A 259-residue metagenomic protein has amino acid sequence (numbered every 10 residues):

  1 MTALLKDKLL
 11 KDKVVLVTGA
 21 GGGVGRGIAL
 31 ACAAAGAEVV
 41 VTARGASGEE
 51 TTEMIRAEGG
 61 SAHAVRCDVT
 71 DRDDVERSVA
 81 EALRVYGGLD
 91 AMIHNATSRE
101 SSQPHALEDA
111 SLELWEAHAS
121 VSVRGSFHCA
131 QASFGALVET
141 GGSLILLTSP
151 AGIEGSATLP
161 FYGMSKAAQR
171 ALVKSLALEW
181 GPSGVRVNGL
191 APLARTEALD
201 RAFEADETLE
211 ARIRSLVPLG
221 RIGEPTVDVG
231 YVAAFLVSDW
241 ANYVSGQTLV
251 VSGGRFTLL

Functional and structural regions predicted by a protein language model:
T2-L5, R99, P104, E154 (+3 more regions): Short C-terminal tail/terminal secondary-structure segment of NAD(P)H-dependent dehydrogenase/reductase domains
G21-G23: Conserved glycine-rich cofactor-binding loop
E76, S98-E116, T158-F161, R201-A205: Conserved mid-core segment of classical short-chain dehydrogenase/reductases
A80, V121-E139, A177-L178, P182 (+1 more regions): Amphipathic alpha-helical dimer-interface segment in Rossmann-like NAD(P)H-dependent oxidoreductases
E108-F127, I145, Q169: Catalytic Tyr-X3-Lys loop
A130, S165, V173: Active-site helix of classical SDR
S149: Residue(s) in the substrate-gating loop at a strand-loop-helix junction that position the organic substrate next
G181, R186, V244-G246: Short, small/polar-rich loop/turn modules that mediate ligand/substrate recognition or access, typified
